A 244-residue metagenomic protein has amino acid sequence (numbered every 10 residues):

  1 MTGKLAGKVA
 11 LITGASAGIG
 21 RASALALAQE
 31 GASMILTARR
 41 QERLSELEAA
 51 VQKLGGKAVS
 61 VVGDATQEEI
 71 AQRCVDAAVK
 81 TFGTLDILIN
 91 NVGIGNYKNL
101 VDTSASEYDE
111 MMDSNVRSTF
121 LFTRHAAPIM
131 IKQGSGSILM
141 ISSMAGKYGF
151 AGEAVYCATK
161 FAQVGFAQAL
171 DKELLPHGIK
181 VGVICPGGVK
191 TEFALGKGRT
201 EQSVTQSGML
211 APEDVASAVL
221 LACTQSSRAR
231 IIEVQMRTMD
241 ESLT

Functional and structural regions predicted by a protein language model:
V9, S16-A17: Conserved glycine-rich cofactor-binding loop
E30-L47: Conserved glycine-rich Rossmann-like NAD(P)H-binding loop of the short-chain dehydrogenase/reductase
Q41-E42, V62-C74, A105: The beta1-alpha1 cofactor-binding region of Rossmann-like NAD(H)/NADP(H)-dependent oxidoreductases
N99-L100, E107-M112: Substrate-binding pocket helix/loop in short-chain dehydrogenase/reductase
T123, T159: Active-site helix of classical SDR
S143: Residue(s) in the substrate-gating loop at a strand-loop-helix junction that position the organic substrate next
I179, V183-I184, T191, S203-T244: C-terminal helical subdomain
